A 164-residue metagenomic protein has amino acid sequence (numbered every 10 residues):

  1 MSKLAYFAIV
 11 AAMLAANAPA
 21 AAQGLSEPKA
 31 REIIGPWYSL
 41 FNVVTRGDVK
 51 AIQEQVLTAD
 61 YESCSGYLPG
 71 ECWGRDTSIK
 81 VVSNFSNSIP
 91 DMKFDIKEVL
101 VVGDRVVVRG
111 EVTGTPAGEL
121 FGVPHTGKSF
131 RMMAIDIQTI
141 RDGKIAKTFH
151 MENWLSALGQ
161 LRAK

Functional and structural regions predicted by a protein language model:
M1-A8: Bacterial N-terminal signal peptides that target proteins for export
A18-A22: Sec/Tat signal peptide C-region and signal peptidase I cleavage site
Q23, A146-K164: Low-complexity, intrinsically disordered terminal/linker segments enriched in charged and Gly/Pro repeats
Q23-S39: Short N-terminal segments immediately surrounding and downstream of signal-peptide cleavage
R31, G35, D48-G103, E111: A solvent-exposed, acidic/Ser-Thr-rich amphipathic alpha-helical stretch
V99-V107, T139-A146: A short, structured loop/turn motif at beta-sheet edges
V112, I135, M151-N153: Residue-level structural signal for beta-strand termini and adjacent loop
G114-R141: Exposed beta-sheet edge and beta->alpha loop/turn motif
